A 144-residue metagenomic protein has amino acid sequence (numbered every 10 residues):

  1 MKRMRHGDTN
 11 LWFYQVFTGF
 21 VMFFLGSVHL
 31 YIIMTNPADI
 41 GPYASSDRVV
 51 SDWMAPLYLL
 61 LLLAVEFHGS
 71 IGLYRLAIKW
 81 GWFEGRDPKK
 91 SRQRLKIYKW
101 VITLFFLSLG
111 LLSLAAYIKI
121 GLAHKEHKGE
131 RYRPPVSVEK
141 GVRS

Functional and structural regions predicted by a protein language model:
M1-S144: Membrane-embedded alpha-helical bundles that constitute the cytochrome b-like, heme-associated redox core of multi-pass
